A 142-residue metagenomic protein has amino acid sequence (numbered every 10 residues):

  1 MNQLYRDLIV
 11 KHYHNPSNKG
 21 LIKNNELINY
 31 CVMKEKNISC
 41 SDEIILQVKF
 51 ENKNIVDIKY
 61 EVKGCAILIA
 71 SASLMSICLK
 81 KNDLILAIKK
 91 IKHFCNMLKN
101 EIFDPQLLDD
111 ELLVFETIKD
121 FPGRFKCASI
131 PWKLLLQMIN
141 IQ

Functional and structural regions predicted by a protein language model:
M1-Q142: Domain-level signature for proteins that mediate thiol-based redox and metal-cofactor handling
